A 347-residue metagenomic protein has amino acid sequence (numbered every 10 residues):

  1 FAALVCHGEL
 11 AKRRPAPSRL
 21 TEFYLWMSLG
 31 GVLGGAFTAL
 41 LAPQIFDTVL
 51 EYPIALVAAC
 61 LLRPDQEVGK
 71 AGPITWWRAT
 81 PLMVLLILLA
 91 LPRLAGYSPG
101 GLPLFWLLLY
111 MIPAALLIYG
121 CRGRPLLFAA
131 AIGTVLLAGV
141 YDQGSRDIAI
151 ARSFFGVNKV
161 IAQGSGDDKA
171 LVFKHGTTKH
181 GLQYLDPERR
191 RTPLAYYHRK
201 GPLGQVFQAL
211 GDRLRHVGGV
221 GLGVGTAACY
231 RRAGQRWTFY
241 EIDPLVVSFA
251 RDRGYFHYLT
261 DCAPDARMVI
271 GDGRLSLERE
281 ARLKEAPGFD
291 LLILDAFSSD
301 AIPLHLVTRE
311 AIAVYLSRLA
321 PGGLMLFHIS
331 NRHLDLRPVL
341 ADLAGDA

Functional and structural regions predicted by a protein language model:
F1-A347: Alpha-helical transmembrane segments of multi-pass membrane proteins
